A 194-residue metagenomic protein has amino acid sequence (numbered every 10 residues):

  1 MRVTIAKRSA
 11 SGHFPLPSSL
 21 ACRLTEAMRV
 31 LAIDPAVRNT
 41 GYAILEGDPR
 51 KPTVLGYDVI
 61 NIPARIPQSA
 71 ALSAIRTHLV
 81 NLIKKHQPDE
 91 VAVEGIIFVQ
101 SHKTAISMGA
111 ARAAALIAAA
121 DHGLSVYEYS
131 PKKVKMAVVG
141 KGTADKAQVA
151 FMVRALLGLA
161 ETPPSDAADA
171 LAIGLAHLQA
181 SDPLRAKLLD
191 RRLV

Functional and structural regions predicted by a protein language model:
M1-F14, S19-V194: Phosphate- and other anionic-substrate recognition elements at nucleic-acid/protein interfaces
